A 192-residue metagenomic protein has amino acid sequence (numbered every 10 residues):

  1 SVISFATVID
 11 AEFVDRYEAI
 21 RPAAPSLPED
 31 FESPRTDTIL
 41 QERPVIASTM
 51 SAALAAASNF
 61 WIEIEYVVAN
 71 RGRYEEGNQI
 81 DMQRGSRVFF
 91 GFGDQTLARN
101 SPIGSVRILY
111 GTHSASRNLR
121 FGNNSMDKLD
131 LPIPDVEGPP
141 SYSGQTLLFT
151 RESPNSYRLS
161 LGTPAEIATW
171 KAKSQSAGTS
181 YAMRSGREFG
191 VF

Functional and structural regions predicted by a protein language model:
S1-F192: Intrinsically disordered, charged low-complexity linkers and terminal tails that flank or connect structured domains
